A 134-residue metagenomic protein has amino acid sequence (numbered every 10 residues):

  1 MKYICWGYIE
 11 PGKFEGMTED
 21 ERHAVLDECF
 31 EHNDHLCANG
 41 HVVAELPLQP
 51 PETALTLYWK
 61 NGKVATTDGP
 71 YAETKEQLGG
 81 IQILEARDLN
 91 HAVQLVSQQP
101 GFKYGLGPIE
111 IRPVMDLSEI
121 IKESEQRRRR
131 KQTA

Functional and structural regions predicted by a protein language model:
M1-A134: Conserved, structured core segments of small domains
